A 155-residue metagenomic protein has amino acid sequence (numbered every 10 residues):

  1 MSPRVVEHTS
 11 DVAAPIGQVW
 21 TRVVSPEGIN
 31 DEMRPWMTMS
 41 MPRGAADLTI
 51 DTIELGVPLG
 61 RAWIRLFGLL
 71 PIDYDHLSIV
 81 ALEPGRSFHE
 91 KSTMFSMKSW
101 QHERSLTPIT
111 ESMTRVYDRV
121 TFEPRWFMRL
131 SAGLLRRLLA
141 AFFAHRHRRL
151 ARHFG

Functional and structural regions predicted by a protein language model:
M1-E54: Hydrophobic ligand-binding cavity/cleft-lining segments
V5-E7, I72-H76, K98-E103: Short, surface-exposed coil-to-beta transition loops
T9-A13, S78, S105-T107, T121: Generic structural detector for well-ordered beta-strands
P15, P84, I109-M113: Short strand-connecting beta-turns/loops that link adjacent beta-strands
V19-V23, I29, A62, I79 (+4 more regions): Hydrophobic pocket/interface hotspot
M41-T93: Glycine-rich portal/gate segments that line the openings of hydrophobic small-molecule binding cavities
H89-A141: Beta-strand/loop substructures that line and gate deep hydrophobic ligand-binding cavities in soluble
F154-G155: Short, linear, compositionally biased motifs with a strong N-terminal bias
